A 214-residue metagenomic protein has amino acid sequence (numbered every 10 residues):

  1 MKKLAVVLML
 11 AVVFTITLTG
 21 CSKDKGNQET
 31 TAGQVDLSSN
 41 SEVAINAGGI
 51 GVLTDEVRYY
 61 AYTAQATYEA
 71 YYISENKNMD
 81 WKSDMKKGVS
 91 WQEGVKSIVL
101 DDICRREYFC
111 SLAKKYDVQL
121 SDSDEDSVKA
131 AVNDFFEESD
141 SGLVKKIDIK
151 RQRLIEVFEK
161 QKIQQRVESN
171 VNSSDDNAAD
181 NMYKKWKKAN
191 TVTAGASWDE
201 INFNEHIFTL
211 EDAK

Functional and structural regions predicted by a protein language model:
M1-W91, K184-K214: Short, low-structural-confidence N-terminal segments
V12, I103-E107, F158: Residue-level signal for the membrane-embedded core of alpha-helical transmembrane segments, especially mid-helix
A66-V95, K114-N181: Charged, solvent-exposed helices and adjacent loops that form client-binding or oligomerization surfaces
K96-L100: Hydrophobic alpha-helical transmembrane segments of multi-pass membrane proteins
R106-C110, Q164: Alpha-helical transmembrane segments of polytopic integral membrane proteins, especially the permease/helical cores
C110, S139, S174, A189-A194: Short secondary-structure junctions and interdomain/linker hinges
